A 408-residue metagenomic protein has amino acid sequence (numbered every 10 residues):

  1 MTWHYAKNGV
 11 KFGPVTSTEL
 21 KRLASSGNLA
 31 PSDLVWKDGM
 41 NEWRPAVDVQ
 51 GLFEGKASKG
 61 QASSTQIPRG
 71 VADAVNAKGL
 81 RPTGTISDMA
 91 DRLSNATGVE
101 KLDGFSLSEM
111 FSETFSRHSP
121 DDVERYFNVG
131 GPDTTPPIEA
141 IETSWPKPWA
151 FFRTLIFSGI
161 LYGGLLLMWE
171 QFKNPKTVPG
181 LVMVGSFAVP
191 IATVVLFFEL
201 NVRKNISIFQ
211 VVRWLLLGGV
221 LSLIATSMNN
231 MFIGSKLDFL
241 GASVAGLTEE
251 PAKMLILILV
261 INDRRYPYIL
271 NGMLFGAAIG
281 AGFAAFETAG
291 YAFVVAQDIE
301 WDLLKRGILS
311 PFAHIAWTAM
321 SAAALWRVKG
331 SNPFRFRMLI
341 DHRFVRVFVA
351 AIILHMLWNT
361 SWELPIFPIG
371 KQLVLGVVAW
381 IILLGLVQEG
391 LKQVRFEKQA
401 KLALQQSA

Functional and structural regions predicted by a protein language model:
M1-D88: Protein-protein interaction regions
S64-A408: Hydrophobic alpha-helical segments at protein termini of multi-pass membrane proteins
